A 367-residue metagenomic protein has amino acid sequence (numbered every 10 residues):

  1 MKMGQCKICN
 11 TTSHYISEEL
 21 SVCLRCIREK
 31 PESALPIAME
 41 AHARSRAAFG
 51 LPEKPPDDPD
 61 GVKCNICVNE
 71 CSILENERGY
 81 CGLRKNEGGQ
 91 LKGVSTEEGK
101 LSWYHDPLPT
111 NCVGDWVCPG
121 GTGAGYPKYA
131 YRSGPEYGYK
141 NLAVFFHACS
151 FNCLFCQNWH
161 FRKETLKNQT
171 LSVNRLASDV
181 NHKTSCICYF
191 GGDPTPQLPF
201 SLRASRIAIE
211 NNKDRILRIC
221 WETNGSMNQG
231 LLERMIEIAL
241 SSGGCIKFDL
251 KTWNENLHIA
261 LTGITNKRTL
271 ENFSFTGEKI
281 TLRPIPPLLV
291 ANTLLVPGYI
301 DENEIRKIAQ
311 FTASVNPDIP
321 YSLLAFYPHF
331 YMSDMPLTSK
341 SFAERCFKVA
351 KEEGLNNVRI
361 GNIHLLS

Functional and structural regions predicted by a protein language model:
M1-P59, C64-N69, E75, L282-P286 (+1 more regions): Auxiliary Fe-S-binding modules of radical SAM enzymes
L24, V62-L83, F145-W159: Local cysteine-cluster metal-coordination motifs and their immediate loop/turn environment, predominantly Fe-S cluster
E29, E70, R84-E87, W159 (+4 more regions): Change "in soluble alpha/beta enzymes" to "in soluble alpha/beta proteins
P31-M39, K63-N65, S72-R84, G88-P107: Hydrophobic scaffolds flanking metal-cofactor catalytic centers in soluble metalloenzymes
G79, L142, L289: A broad, low-specificity signal marking well-ordered, structured residues that form hydrophobic/aromatic
L83-S241: Conserved Radical SAM active-site core
T170-M335: Conserved AdoMet/S-adenosylmethionine-binding subsite of the radical SAM
